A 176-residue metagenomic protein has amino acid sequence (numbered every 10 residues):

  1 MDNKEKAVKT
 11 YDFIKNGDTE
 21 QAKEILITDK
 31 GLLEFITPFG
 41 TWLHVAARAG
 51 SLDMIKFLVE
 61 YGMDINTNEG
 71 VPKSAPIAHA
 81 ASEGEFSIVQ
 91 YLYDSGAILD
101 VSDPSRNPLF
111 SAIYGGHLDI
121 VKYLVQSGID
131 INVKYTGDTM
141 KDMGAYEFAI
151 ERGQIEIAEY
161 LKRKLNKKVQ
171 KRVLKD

Functional and structural regions predicted by a protein language model:
M1-D12, S95, S127, M143-D176: Ankyrin-repeat-protein effector appendages
D2-P38, W42-V45: N-terminal segments that cap or nucleate solenoid repeat domains
K4-T10, F35-W42, N68-P76, S102-L109 (+2 more regions): Ankyrin-repeat boundary/"N-cap" motif
Q21, D53-M54, S87-I88, D119-I120 (+1 more regions): Conserved ankyrin/ankyrin-like repeat signature
L26-G31, K56-D64, Q90-I98, Y123-D130 (+1 more regions): Ankyrin repeat domain, specifically the short helix-to-loop turn at the C-terminus of the second helix of each repeat
N68-S87, D94: Alpha-helical adaptor scaffolds
